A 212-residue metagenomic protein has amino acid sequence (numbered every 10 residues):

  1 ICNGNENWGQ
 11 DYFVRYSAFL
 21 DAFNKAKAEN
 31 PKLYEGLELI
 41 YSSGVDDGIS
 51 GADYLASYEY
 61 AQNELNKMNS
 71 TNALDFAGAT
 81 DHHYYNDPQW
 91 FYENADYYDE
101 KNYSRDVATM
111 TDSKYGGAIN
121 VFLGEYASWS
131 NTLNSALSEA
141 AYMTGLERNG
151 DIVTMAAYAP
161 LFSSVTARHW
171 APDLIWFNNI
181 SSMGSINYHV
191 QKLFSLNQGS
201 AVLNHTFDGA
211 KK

Functional and structural regions predicted by a protein language model:
I1-C2, D81, A157: Conserved beta-strand positions in the central sheet of alpha/beta enzyme cores
N5-M143, N149-I152, D208-K211: Noncatalytic carbohydrate-binding groove/subsite architecture in carbohydrate-active enzymes
A118-Q198, V202-A210: Aromatic/acidic polysaccharide-binding cleft in carbohydrate-active enzymes
